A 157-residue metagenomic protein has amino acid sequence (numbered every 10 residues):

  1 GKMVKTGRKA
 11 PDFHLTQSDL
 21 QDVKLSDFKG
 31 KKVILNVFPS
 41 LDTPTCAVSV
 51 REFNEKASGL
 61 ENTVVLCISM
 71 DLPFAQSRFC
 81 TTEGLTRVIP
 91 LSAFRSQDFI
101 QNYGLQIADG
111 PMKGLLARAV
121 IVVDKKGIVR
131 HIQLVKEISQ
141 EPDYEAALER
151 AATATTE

Functional and structural regions predicted by a protein language model:
G1-E157: Chalcogenol-based redox active-site neighborhoods
